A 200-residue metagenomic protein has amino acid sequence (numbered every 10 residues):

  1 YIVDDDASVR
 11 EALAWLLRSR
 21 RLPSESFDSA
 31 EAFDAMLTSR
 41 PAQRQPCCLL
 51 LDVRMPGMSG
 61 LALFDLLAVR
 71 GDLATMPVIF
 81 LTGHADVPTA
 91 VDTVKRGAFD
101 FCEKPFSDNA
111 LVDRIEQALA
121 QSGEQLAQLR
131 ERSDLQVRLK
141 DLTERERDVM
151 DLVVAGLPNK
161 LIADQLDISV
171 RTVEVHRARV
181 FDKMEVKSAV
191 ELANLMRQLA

Functional and structural regions predicted by a protein language model:
D6-F27: Two-component/phosphorelay signaling modules centered on CheY-like receiver
S26-C48: Acidic, metal-coordinating helix/loop segments flanking the phosphotransfer/catalytic sites of two-component signaling
D28-S29, S59-D65: Acidic catalytic/metal-coordinating carboxylates
L51-D52, T82: Active-site residues of response regulator receiver
M55: Receiver (REC) domain active-site loop signature in two-component systems and cognate sites in sensor histidine kinases
D86-P88, C102-E116, L161, Q165: C-terminal output helix
A178-A200: Basic, Lys/Arg-enriched C-terminal extension of HTH/homeodomain DNA-binding domains
